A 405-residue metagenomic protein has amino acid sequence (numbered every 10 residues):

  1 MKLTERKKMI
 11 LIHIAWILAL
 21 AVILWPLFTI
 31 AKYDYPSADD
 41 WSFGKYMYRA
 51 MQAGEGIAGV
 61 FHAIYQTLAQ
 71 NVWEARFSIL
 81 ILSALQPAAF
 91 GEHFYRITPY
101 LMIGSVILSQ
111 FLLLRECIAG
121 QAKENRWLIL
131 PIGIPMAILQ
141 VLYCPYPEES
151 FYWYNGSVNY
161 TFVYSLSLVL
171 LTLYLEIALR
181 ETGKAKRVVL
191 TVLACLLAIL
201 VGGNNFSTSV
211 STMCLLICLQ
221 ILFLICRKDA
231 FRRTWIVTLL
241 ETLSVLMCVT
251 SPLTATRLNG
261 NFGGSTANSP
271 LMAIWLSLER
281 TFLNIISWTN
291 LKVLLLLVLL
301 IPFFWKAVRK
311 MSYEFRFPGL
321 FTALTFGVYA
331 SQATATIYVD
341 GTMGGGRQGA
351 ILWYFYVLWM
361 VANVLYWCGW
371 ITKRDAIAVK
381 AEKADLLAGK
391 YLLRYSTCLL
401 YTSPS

Functional and structural regions predicted by a protein language model:
M1-L24, C398: Start-transfer (signal-anchor) and selected internal transmembrane alpha helices of multi-pass inner/ER membrane
F28-I97, Y154, N204-I351: Transmembrane catalytic cores of multi-pass membrane glycosyltransferases and polysaccharide-assembly enzymes
D39, I129-L175, N205, A330-L365: Membrane-interface micro-motifs in multi-pass membrane enzymes
I97, L101-R126, V169: Transmembrane-helix motifs of polytopic, lipid-linked glycan transferases
S167-V189: Membrane-interface transmembrane helices that cradle and orient dolichyl/undecaprenyl
V189-T212: Membrane-interface alpha helices of multi-pass inner-membrane proteins
T242, F321-T322, W370-L400: Signature aromatic-anchored transmembrane alpha helix within multi-pass, membrane-resident enzymes that catalyze glycan
Y401-S405: Conserved small/polar residues in nucleotide/adenosyl-binding loops
